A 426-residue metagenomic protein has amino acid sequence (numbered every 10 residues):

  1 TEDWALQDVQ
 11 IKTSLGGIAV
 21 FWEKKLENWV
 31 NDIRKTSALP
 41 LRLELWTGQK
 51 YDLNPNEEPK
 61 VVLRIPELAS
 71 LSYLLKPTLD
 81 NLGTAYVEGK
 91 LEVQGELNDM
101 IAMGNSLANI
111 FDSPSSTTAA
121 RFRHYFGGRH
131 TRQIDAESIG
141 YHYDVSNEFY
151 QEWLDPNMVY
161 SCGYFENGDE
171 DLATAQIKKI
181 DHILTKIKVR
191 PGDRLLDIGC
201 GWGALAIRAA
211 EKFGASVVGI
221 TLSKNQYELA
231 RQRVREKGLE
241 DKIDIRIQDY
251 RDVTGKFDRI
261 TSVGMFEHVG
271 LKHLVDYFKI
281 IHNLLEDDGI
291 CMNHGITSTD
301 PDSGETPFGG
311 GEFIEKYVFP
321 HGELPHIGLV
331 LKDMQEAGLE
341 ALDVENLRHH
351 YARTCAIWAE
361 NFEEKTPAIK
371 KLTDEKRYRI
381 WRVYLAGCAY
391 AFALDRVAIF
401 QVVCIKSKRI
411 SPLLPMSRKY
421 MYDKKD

Functional and structural regions predicted by a protein language model:
E2-E170, T174-Q176, H182: Feature captures hydrophobic
P191-G199: Conserved class I S-adenosyl-L-methionine
W202-F213: Conserved SAM-binding loop of SAM-dependent methyltransferases across substrates and taxa, primarily the Class I
A230-R231: Conserved SAM-binding loop
R251-I260: A short acidic, Gly/Pro-enriched loop at the edge of an enzyme's catalytic core that lines a small-molecule cofactor
V275-D287: A short glycine-rich, Lys/Arg-flanked "PGG" loop and its adjoining helix->strand segment in the class I
D288-I296: Conserved beta-strand signature within the Rossmann-like core of class I S-adenosyl-L-methionine
I296-P412, M421-K425: Substrate-binding/catalytic lobe of Class I Rossmann-like enzymes that use SAM or dcSAM, i.e., the mid-to-C-terminal
